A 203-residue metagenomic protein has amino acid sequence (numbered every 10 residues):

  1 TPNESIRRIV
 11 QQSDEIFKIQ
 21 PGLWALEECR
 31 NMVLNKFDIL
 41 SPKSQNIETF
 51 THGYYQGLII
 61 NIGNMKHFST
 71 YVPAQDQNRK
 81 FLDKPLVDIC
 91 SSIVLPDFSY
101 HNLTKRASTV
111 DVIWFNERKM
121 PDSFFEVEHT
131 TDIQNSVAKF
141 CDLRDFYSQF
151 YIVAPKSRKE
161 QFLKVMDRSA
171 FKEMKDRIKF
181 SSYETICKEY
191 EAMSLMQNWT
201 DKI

Functional and structural regions predicted by a protein language model:
N3-K43: Charged low-complexity interaction tracts in eukaryotic proteins
V10, I59-H67, M166-A170: Hydrophobic, Leu/Ile/Phe/Ala-enriched alpha-helical segments that form helix-helix packing faces
E28, K36-A74: Gly/Pro/Ser/Thr-rich low-complexity, intrinsically disordered segments predominantly at protein N-termini
Q45-E48, N64, T70-K119, A192-D201: Active-site metal-binding core of divalent-cation-utilizing nuclease and nuclease-like domains
L82, E160-K164, K188-E191: Short, charged, surface-exposed secondary-structure boundary motifs
P96-V110, F115-Y183: Catalytic cores of nucleic-acid endonucleases
A170-I203: Charged, structured surface patches that assemble and position nucleic-acid processing machinery
